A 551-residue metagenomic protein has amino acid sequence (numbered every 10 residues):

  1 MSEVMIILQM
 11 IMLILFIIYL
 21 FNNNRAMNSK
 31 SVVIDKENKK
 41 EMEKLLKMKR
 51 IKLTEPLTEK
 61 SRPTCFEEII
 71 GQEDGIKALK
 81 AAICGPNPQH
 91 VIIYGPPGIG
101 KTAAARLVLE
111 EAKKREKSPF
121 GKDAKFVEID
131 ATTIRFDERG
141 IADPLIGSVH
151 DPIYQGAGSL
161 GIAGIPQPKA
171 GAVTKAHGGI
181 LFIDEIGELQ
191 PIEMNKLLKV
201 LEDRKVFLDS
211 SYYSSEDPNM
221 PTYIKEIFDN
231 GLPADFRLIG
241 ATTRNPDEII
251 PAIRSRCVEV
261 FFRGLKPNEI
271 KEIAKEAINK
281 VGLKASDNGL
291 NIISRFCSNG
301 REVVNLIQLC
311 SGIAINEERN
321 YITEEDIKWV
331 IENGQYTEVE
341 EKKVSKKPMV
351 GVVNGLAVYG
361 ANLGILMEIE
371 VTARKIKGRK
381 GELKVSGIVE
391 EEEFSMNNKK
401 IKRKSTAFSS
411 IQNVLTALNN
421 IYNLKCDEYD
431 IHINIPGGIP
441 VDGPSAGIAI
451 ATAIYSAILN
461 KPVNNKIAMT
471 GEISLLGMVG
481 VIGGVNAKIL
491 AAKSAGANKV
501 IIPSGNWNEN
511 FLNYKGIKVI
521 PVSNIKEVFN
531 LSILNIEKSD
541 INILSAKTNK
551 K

Functional and structural regions predicted by a protein language model:
I51-Y94, V414-N419: Pre-Walker A (pre-P-loop) alpha-helix and adjacent loop at the N terminus of AAA/AAA+ ATPase modules, a conserved
I83-I134: Walker A/P-loop
R115-A124, P246-A252, E259-Y321, I421-E428 (+1 more regions): Conserved C-terminal "switch" segment of AAA+ ATPases
T132-R135, T243, V258-I270, P521-S523: Conserved AAA+ ATPase "SRH/arginine-finger" region at the nucleotide-binding site
F136-I146, P168-E202, D209, P246-S255: Conserved AAA+/SF3 P-loop NTPase catalytic/coupling segment centered on the Walker-B
H150, Y154, I192-G231: Conserved catalytic/switch belt of AAA+ P-loop NTPases
I307-Q308, I313-K343: Conserved C-terminal helix/linker of AAA+ ATPases
V353, K375-K551: Peripheral, non-AAA+ core regions of ATP-driven protein-machinery
